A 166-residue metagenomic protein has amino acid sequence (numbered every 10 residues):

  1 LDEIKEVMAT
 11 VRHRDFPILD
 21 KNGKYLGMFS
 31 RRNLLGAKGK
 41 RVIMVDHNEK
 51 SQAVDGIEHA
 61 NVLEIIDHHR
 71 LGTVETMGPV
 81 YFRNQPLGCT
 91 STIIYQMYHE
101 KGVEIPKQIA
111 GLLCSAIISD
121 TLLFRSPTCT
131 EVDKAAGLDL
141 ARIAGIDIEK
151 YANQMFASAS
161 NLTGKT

Functional and structural regions predicted by a protein language model:
L1-G164: Replace "Mg2+/Mn2+-dependent" with "divalent metal-dependent
